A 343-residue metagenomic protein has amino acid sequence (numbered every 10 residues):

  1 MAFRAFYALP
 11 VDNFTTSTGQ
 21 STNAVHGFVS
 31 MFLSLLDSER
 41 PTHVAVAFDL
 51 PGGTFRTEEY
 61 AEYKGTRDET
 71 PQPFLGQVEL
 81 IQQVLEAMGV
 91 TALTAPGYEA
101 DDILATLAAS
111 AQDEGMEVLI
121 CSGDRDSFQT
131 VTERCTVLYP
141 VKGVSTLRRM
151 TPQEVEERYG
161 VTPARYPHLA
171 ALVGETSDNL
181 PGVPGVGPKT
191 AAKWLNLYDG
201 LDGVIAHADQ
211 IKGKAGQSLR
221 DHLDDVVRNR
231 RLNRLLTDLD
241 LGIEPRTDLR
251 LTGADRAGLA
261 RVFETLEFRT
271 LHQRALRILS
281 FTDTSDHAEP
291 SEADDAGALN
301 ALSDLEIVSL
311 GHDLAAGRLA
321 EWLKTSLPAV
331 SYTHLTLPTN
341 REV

Functional and structural regions predicted by a protein language model:
M1-A45, D49, F55-R56: Non-catalytic, usually N-terminal nucleic-acid engagement modules in DNA/RNA processing proteins
A2-R4, G52-R56, A100, D126-Q129 (+1 more regions): Short, active-site-adjacent cap segments at secondary-structure transitions
F3-P10, N23-V25, L36-E39, Q77-M88 (+4 more regions): Basic, polar low-complexity surface loops/patches
P10-T15, V25, G65-L241: Extended two-metal-dependent nuclease catalytic cores across DNA- and RNA-processing enzymes
F28-S34, A105-L107, S218, A316-A320: Short alpha-helical segments and helix-capping/turn motifs at coil-helix boundaries
L36-A47, E117-I120, R125-Q129, D225 (+3 more regions): Structured, non-catalytic alpha/beta "coupling" segments that mediate domain-domain communication and provide generic
N233-R261: Long, charged alpha-helical interface segments
T252-L335, R341: Long, highly charged low-complexity segments
